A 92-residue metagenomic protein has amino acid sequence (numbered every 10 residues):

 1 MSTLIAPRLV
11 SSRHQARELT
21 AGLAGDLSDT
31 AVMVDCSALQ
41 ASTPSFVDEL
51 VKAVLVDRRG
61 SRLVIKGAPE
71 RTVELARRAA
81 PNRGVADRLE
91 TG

Functional and structural regions predicted by a protein language model:
M1-S45, K52-G92: STAS-like cytosolic regulatory interaction modules
